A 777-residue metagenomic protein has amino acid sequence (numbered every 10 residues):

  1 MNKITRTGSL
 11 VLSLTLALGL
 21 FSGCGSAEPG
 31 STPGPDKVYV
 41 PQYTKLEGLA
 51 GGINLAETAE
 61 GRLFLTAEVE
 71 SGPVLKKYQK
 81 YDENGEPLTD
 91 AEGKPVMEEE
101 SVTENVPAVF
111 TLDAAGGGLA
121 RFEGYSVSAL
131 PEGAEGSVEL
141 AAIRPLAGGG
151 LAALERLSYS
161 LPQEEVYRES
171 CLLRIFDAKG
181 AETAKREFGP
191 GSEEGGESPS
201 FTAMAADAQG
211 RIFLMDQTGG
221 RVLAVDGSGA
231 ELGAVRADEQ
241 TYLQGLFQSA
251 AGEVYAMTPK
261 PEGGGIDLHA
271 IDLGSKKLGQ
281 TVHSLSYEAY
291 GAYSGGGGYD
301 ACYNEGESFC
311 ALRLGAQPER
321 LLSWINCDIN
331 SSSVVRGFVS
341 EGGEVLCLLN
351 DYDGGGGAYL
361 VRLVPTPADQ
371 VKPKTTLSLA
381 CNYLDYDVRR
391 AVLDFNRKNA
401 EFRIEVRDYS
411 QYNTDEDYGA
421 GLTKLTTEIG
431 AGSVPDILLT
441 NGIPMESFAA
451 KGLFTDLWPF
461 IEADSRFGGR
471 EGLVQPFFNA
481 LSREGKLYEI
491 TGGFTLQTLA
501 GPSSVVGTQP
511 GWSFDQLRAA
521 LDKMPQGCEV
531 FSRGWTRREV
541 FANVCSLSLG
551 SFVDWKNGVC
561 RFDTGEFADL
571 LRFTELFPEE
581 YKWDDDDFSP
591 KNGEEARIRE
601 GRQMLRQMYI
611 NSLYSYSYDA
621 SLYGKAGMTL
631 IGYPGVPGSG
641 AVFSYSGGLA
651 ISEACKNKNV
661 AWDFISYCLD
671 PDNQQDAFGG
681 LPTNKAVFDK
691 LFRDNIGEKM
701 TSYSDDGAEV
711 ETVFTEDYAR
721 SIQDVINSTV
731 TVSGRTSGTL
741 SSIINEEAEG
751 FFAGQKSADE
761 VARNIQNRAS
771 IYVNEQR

Functional and structural regions predicted by a protein language model:
L20-G23: C-terminal motif of bacterial Sec signal peptides marking the signal peptidase cleavage site
G25-L75, D82-S101, F110, A114-G116 (+9 more regions): Conserved N-terminal structural module of periplasmic/extracytoplasmic solute-binding proteins
D177-K179, T183, E462, S482-F588 (+2 more regions): Helix-loop-helix "hinge/cap" segment bordering the ligand-binding cleft or interdomain interface
G229, E319, S332-S333, V345 (+4 more regions): Mature extracytoplasmic/periplasmic domains
R403-G472, R597-L605, A620-Y623: Extracytoplasmic "Venus flytrap"/periplasmic binding protein-like
I443-T498, D515, G627-P634: Hinge/lid segment of periplasmic solute-binding proteins
R572-D663: Extracytoplasmic/periplasmic substrate-binding proteins
F643, S702-A769, V773: C-terminal capping/gating helix-and-loop segments adjacent to ligand/active sites or protein-protein/ligand interfaces
